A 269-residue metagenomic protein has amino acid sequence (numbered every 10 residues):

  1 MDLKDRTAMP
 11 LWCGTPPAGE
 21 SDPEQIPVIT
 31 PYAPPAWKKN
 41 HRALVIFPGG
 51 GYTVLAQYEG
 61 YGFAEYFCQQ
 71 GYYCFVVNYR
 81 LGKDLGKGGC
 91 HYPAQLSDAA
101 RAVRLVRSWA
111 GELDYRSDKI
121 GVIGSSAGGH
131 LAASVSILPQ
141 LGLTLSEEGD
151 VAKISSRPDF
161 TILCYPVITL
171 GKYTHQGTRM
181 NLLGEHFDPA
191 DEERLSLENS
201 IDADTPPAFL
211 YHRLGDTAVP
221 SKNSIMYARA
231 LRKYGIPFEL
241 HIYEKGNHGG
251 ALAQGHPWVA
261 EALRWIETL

Functional and structural regions predicted by a protein language model:
M1-K38, Q176: N-terminal cap/lid segment of alpha/beta-hydrolase-fold proteins
G14, G149, P166-S200, P206: Mobile cap/lid helix-loop segments that gate and shape the active-site cleft of serine hydrolases
N40-G49: Short beta-strand element of the alpha/beta-hydrolase
A56-Q57, G62-F63, F75-S117, L252-P257: Catalytic nucleophile-loop/oxyanion-hole region of alpha/beta-hydrolase and closely related hydrolase-like folds
R101-Q176, E192: Primarily recognizes the serine-hydrolase "nucleophile elbow" in alpha/beta-hydrolase and SGNH/GDSL folds
T169-L170, G215-V219: Acidic catalytic loop of the alpha/beta-hydrolase fold
D204, L210-H212, D216: Short beta-strand/loop motif that positions the catalytic acidic residue of the alpha/beta-hydrolase fold
S221-L269: C-terminal catalytic histidine-bearing segment of alpha/beta-hydrolase fold enzymes
